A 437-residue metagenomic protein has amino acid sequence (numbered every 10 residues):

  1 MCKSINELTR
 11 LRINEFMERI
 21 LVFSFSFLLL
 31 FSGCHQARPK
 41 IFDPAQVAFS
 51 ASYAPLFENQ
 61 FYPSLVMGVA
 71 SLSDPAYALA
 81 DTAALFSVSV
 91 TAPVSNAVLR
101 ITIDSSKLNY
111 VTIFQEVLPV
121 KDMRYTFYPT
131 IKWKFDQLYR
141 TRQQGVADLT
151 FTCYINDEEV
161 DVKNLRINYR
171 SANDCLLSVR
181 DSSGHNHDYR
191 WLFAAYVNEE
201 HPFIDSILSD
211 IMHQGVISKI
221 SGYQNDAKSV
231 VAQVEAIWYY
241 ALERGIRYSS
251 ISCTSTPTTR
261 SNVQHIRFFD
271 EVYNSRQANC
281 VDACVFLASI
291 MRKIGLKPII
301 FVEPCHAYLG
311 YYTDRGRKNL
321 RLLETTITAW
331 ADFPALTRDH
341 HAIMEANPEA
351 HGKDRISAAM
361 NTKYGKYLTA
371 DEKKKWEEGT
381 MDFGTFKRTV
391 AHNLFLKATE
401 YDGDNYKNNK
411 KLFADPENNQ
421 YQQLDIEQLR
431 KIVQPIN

Functional and structural regions predicted by a protein language model:
E18-S24: Sec-dependent signal peptide recognition, specifically the positively charged N-region followed immediately by
F31-G33: C-terminal motif of bacterial Sec signal peptides marking the signal peptidase cleavage site
H35-A37: Bacterial signal peptide processing site
K40-C175: Beta-strand-enriched, solvent-exposed domains that form extended recognition/catalytic surfaces
N164-A195: Low-complexity, Pro/Ser/Thr- and charge-rich linker/hinge segments at domain boundaries
L192-S275, R317: Secondary-structure boundary elements
A278-T380: Hydrophobic/aromatic-rich core segments of domains that either
